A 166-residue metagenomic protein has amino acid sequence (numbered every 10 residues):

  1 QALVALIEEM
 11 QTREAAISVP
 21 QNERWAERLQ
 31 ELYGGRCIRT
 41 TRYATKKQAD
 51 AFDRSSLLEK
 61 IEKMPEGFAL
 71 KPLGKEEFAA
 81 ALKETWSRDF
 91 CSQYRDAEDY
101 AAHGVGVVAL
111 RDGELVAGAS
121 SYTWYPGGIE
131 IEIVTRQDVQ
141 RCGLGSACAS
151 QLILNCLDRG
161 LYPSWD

Functional and structural regions predicted by a protein language model:
Q1-E77: Acyl-donor-binding surface of acyltransferase catalytic domains
A2-L6, R141-C156: Conserved acetyl-CoA-binding loop-helix of GNAT-fold acetyltransferases
F52-V105, A109: A contiguous catalytic/ligand-binding core that recognizes phosphate-bearing ligands
Q93-Y94, S150, W165: Tryptophan-centric aromatic hotspots in well-structured domains and transmembrane helices
R95-R136: A conserved beta-strand-loop-helix scaffold within acyl/acetyltransferase catalytic domains
I133, P163-D166: Conserved hydrophobic beta-strand within the GNAT/NAT acetyltransferase core sheet that lines the active-site cleft
